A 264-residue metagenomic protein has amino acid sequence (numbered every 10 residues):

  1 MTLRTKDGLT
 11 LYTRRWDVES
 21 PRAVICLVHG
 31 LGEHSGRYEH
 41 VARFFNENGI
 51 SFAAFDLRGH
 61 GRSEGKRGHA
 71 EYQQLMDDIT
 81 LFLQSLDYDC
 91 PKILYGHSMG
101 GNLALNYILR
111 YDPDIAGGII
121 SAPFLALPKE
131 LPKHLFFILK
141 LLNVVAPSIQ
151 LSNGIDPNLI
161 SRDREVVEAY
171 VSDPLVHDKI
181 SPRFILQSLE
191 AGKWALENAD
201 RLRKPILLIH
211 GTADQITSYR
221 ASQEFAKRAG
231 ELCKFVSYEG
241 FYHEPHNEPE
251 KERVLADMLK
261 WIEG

Functional and structural regions predicted by a protein language model:
M1-V18: N-terminal cap/lid segment of alpha/beta-hydrolase-fold proteins
R22, G30-E33, T212: Active-site glycine-rich loops that stabilize anionic/oxyanionic intermediates across multiple enzyme folds
G32-H34, G61-L86, P91: Catalytic nucleophile-loop/oxyanion-hole region of alpha/beta-hydrolase and closely related hydrolase-like folds
R37, A42-K66: Conserved alpha/beta-hydrolase
H97-S181: Alpha/beta-hydrolase-fold enzymes
L202, L208-H210, D214: Short beta-strand/loop motif that positions the catalytic acidic residue of the alpha/beta-hydrolase fold
K204, S218-K227: Short alpha-helix in the alpha/beta-hydrolase fold that links the catalytic acid
L232-G264: Catalytic active-site module of serine/aspartate enzymes centered on a nucleophile-bearing elbow/loop
